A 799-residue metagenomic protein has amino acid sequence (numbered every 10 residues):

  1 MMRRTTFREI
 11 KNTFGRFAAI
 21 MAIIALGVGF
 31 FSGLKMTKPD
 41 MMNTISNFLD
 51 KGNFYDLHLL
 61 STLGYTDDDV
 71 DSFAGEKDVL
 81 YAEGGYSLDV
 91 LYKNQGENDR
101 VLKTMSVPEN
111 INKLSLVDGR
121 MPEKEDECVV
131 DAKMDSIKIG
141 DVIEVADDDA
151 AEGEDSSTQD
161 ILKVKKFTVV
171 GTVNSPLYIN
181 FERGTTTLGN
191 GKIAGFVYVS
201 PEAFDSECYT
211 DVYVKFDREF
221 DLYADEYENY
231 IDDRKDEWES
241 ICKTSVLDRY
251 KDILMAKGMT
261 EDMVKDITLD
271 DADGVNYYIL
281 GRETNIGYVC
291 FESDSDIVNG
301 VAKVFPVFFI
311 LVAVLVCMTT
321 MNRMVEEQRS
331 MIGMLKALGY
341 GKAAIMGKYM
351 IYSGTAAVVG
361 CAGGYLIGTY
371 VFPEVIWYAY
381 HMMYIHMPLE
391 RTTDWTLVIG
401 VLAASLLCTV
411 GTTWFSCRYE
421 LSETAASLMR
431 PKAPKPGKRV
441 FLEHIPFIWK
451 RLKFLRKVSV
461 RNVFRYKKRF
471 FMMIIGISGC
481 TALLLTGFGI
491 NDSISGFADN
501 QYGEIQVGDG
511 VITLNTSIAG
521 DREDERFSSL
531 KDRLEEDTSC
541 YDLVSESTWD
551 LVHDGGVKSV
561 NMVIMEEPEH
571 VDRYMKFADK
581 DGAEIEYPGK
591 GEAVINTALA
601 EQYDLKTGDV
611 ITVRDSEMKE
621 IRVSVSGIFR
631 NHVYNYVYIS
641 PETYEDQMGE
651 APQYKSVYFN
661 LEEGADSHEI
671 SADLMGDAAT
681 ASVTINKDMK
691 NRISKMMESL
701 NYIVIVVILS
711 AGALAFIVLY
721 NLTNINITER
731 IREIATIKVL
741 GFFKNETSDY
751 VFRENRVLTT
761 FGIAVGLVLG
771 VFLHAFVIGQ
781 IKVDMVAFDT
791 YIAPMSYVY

Functional and structural regions predicted by a protein language model:
M1-G29, M350, K438-G479, N726 (+1 more regions): N-terminal Sec/SRP start-transfer signal
M2-L311, R323, K342, F497 (+2 more regions): Membrane transport/envelope proteins' first extracytoplasmic loop
T5-G15, L315-T355, N701, I705 (+1 more regions): Interfacial "coupling" helices/loops that link adjacent transmembrane helices in transporter permeases
N12-D40, G354, A362, K468-S493 (+2 more regions): Short, strongly hydrophobic transmembrane alpha-helices
V314, M318-E326, S330, G354-H386 (+5 more regions): Small-residue-rich transmembrane alpha-helices
L421-V440: Short cytosolic juxtamembrane segments of multi-pass membrane proteins
F454-K590, T597-A598, D609: Juxtamembrane segments of multi-pass membrane proteins
K655-V657, S671-G779, V783, A787-T790: C-terminal transmembrane helical bundles of large multi-pass transporters and their helix-start/helix-kink determinants
